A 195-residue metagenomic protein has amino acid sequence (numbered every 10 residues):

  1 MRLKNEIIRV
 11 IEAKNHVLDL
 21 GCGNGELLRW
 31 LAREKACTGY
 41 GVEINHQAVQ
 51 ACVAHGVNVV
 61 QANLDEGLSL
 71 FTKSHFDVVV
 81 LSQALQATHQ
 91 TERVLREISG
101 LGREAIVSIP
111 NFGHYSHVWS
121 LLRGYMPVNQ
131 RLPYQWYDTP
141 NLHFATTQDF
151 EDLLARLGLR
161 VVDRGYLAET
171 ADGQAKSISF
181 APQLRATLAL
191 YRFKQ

Functional and structural regions predicted by a protein language model:
M1-K14: Conserved alpha-helix/loop element of class I SAM-dependent methyltransferases that forms part of the SAM/SAH-binding
G21-G23: Class I SAM-dependent methyltransferase "Motif I" SAM/SAH-binding loop
W30-G67: Class I SAM-dependent methyltransferase SAM/SAH-binding core
V78-Q90: A short SAM/SAH-binding and catalytic strip from SAM-dependent methyltransferases
E92-A105: A short glycine-rich, Lys/Arg-flanked "PGG" loop and its adjoining helix->strand segment in the class I
V107-N129: Conserved class I S-adenosyl-L-methionine
P133-D149: Acceptor-substrate binding/catalytic loop of class I
D152-Q195: A C-terminal cap/extension of S-adenosyl-L-methionine-dependent methyltransferases that defines the acceptor-substrate
